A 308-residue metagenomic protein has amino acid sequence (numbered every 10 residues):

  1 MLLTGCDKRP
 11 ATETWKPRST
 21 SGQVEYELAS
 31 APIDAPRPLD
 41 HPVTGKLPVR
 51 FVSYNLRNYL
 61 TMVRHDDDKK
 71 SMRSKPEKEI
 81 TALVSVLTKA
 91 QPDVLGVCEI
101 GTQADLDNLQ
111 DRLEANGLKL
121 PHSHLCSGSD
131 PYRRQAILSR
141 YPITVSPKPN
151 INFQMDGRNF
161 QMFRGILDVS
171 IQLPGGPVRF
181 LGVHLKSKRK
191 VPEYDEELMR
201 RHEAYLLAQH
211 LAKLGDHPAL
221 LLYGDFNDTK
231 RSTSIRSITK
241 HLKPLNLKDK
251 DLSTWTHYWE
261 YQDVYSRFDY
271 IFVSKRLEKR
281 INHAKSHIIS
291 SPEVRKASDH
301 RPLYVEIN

Functional and structural regions predicted by a protein language model:
M1-T4: Sec-dependent bacterial lipoprotein signal peptides
C6-A115, L125-G128, A204-Y205: N-terminal, active-site-proximal structural segment of metallo-dependent hydrolase catalytic domains
D7-P38, L211-L220, N227-N308: Metal-dependent phosphoester-hydrolase catalytic domains
P38-H41, D68-S74, Q91-E99, L125 (+5 more regions): Second-shell loop/turn segments in exported
Y54-L56, L83-D107, F180, L206-R236 (+2 more regions): Active-site beta-strand/loop signature of hydrolases that rely on acidic residues for catalysis
Y54-R57, C98-G101, L125-S129, R140-Y141 (+6 more regions): Active-site-proximal beta-strand/loop segments in catalytic clefts of secreted hydrolases
H65, P174-H202: Metal-dependent phosphoester/phosphodiester hydrolase catalytic core
I100-R179, L185: Structured beta-strand-rich core segments of catalytic domains in phosphoester-bond hydrolases
